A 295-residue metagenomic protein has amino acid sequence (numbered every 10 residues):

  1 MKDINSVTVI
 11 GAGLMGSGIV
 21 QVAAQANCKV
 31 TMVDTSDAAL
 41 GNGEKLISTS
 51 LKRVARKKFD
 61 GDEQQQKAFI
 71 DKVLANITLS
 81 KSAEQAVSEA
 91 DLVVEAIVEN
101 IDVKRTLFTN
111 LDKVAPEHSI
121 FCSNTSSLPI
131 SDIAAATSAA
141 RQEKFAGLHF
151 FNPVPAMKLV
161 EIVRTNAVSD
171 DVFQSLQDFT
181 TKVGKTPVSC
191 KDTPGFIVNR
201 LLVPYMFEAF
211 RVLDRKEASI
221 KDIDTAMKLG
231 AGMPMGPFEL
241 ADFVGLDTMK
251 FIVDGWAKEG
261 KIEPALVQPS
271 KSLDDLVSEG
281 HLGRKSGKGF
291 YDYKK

Functional and structural regions predicted by a protein language model:
M1-R53, V114: NAD(P)+-binding Rossmann beta1-loop-alpha1 motif at the extreme N-terminus of oxidoreductases
K2-D3, A26-C28, D170, Q174 (+3 more regions): NAD(P)-dependent Rossmann-like dehydrogenase/reductase catalytic/cofactor-binding core
N5-V7, Q21, Q25-N27, D71-L92 (+2 more regions): Amphipathic alpha-helical segments at domain termini/boundaries
Q25-C28, T35, P153-I162, P234 (+1 more regions): Acidic/polar active-site rim loop that often engages polyanionic ligands
T31, T78-S80, V94, A146-L148 (+1 more regions): Hydrophobic/aromatic beta-strand patches that form the interior of the parallel beta-sheet core in alpha/beta enzyme
A38, R53-D60, Q65-F121, L128: Rossmann-like NAD(P)-binding element
I120-K191, N199-R200: Rossmann-fold dinucleotide-binding core
K158-L159, Y205-A209, G236, I252-W256: A general alpha-helix detector
